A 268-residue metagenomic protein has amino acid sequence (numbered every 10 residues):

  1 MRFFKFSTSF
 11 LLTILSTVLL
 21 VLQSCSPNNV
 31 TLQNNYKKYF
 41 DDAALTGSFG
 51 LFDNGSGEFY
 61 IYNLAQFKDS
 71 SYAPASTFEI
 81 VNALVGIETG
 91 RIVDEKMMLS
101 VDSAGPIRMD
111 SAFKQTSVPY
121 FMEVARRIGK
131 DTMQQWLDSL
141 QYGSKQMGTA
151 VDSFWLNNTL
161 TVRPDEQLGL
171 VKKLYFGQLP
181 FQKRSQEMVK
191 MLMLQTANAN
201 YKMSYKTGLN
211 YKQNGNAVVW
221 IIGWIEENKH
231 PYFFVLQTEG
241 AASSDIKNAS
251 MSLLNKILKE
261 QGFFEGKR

Functional and structural regions predicted by a protein language model:
M1-L32: Bacterial Sec-dependent N-terminal signal peptides
C25-K68: Beta-lactamase-like hydrolase cores
S26-Y39, A43, R126-G129, Y175-N200 (+1 more regions): Structured C-terminal helix/loop/strand segments within mature extracytoplasmic catalytic/sensor domains
N54-S56, F67, T89-R91, Y142 (+2 more regions): Solvent-exposed coil/turn segments that connect beta secondary-structure elements in extracytoplasmic/periplasmic
Q66-A73, M97-S111, V118-R126, V151-T159 (+2 more regions): Second-shell loop/turn segments in exported
S71-D94, A112, F234: Active-site SXXK
I87-S103, F181-S185: Short, well-structured active-site flanking segments
E123-F176: Mid-domain, small-residue-enriched loop/turn segments at the edges of structured enzyme/sensor domains
